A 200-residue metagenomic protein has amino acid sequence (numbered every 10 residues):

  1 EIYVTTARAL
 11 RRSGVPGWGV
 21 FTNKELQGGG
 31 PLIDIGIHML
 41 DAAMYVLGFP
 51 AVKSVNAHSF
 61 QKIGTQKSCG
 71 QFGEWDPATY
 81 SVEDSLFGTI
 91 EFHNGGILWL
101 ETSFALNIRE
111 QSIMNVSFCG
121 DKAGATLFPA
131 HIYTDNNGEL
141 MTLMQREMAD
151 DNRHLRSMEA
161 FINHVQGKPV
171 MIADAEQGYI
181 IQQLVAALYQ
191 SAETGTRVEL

Functional and structural regions predicted by a protein language model:
E1-T79, G195: Predominantly a Rossmann-like dinucleotide-binding segment in NAD(P)-dependent oxidoreductases
T5, G17, V55, F128 (+3 more regions): Short, hydrophobic secondary-structure boundary micro-motifs
G28-P31, W75-D76, M144-A149, G167-A175: Active-site rim elements
I37-D41, N152-E159, E176-Q183: A structural signal for well-ordered alpha-helical segments within the folded catalytic domains of diverse enzymes
V46-P50, G124-A125, L188-S191: Phosphate/oxyanion-binding loops and surfaces in catalytic or ligand/nucleic-acid-binding neighborhoods
D76-S157: NAD(P)-dinucleotide binding in Rossmann-like oxidoreductases
H93, A160-L200: C-terminal helix-rich "cap/oligomerization" subdomain common to oxidoreductases
